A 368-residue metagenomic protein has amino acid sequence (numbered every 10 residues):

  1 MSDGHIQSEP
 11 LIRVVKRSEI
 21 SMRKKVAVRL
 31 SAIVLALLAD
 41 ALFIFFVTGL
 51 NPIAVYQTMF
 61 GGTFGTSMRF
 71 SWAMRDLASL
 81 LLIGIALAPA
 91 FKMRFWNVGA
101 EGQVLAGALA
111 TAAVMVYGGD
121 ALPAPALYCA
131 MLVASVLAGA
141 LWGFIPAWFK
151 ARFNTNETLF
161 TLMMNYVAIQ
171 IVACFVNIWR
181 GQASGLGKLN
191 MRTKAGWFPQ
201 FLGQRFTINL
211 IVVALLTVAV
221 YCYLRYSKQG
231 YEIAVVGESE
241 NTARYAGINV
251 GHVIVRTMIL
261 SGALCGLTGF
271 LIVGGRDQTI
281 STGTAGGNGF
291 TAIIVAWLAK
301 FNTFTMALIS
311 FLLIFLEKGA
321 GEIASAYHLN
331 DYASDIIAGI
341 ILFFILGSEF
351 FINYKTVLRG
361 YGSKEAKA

Functional and structural regions predicted by a protein language model:
M1-L35, A39-L42, F46, E238 (+2 more regions): Cytosolic-side transmembrane-helix boundaries in multi-pass membrane proteins
E19-A27, F91-G99, L122-N190, Y226-K228 (+2 more regions): Short loop segments and helix-boundary regions at transmembrane helix junctions of multi-pass inner-membrane proteins
A39-G61, I178-N190: Interfacial/capping segments of alpha-helical transmembrane domains
I44-T48, A54, T58-G118, L132 (+4 more regions): Single transmembrane alpha-helix segments in multi-pass membrane proteins
L77-A88, L109, A140-F144, M163-Y166 (+5 more regions): Hydrophobic alpha-helical segments embedded in the membrane of multi-pass proteins
E157-Y226, T279, G360, K364-K367: Transmembrane helix-bundle core of multi-pass membrane transporters and related energy-transducing complexes
L202-T279, T303-F304: Helix-loop-helix "hairpin" substructures at the membrane interface of multi-pass membrane proteins
I259-C265, L271-G339: Transmembrane alpha-helical segments in multi-pass inner-membrane proteins
